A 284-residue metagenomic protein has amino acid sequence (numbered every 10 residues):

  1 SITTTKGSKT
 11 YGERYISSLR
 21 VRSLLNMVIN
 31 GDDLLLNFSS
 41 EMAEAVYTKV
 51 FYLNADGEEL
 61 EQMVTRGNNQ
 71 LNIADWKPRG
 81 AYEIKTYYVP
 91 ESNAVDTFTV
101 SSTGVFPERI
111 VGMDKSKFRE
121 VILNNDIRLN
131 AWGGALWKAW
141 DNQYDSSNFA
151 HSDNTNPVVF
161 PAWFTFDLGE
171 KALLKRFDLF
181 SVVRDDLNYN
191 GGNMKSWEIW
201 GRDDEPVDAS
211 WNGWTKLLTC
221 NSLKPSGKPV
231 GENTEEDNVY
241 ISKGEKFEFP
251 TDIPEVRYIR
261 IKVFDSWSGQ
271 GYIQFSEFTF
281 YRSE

Functional and structural regions predicted by a protein language model:
I2-S8, D75-F98: Beta-strand-rich modules
T10-M42, F98-F118: Pro/Thr/Ser/Gly-rich low-complexity, intrinsically disordered linker/stalk tracts
S39-E61, N193-K195: Solvent-exposed loop/turn segments flanking beta-strands in beta-repeat/beta-sandwich domains
L60-G67, N238: Short beta-strand segments within Ig-like beta-sandwich modules, predominantly Fibronectin type-III
I73-P78, F249-D252: Short, flexible loop/turn segments at beta-strand junctions in immunoglobulin-like and fibronectin type III
S101-G169, Y189, K228-V239: Disordered, acidic Ser/Thr/Pro-rich linker "stalks" and the adjacent N-terminal cap of the next globular domain
Q143-G213, K243-E284: Aromatic, loop-rich ligand-recognition surfaces of beta-strand-rich domains
W214-F249: Extracellular carbohydrate recognition and processing domains and analogous Trp-centered ligand-binding platforms
